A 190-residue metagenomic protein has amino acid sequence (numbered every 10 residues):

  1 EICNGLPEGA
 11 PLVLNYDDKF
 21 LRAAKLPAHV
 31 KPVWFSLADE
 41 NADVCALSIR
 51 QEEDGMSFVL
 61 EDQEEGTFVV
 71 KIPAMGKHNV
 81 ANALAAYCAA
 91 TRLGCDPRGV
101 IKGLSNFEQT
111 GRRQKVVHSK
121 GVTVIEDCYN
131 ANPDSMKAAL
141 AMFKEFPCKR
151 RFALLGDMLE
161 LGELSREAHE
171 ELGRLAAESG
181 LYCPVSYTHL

Functional and structural regions predicted by a protein language model:
E1-T123, C148-K149, R174-A177, L181-C183: Acidic, Mg2+-coordinating active-site environments of NTP-dependent enzymes
N15, E126, F152-D157: Short beta-strands and strand-loop turn motifs
V80-A83, P133-K137: Amphipathic alpha-helical transducer elements in NTP-driven molecular machines
R112, Y129-M136: Glycine-rich phosphate/pyrophosphate-binding beta-alpha loops
A131-N132, L159-E163: Short, small-residue-enriched loops and turns at beta-alpha junctions that line or gate enzyme active sites
K137-L140, S165-L175: Charged helix-capping and loop-helix junction motifs
F143-R151: Glycine-rich phosphate/diphosphate-binding loops that line cofactor/substrate pockets in enzymes
T188-H189: Conserved small/polar residues in nucleotide/adenosyl-binding loops
